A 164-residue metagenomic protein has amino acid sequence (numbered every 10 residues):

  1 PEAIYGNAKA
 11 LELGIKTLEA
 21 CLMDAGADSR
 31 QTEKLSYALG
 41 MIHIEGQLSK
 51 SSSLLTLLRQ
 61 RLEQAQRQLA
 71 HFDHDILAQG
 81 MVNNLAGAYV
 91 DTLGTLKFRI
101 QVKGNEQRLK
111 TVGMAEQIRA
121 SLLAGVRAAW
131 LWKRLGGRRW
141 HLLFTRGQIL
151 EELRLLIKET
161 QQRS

Functional and structural regions predicted by a protein language model:
P1-I76: Long amphipathic alpha-helical segments with strong coiled-coil/leucine-zipper propensity
I4, I15, I42-I44, I76 (+5 more regions): Weak global preference for isoleucine
K9, L35, L39-I42, G46-S49 (+7 more regions): Generic structural signal for well-ordered, non-transmembrane alpha-helical segments in soluble/cytosolic regions
Q31, Q47, Q60, Q64-Q68 (+6 more regions): Residue-identity detector for glutamine
Q47, D91-F98, L155, E159-Q162: A structural signal for alpha-helix termini and helix-coil/disorder junctions
A70-G137: Conserved binding-pocket/active-site segment within a compact domain
Q117-S164: Alpha-helical oligomerization segments
